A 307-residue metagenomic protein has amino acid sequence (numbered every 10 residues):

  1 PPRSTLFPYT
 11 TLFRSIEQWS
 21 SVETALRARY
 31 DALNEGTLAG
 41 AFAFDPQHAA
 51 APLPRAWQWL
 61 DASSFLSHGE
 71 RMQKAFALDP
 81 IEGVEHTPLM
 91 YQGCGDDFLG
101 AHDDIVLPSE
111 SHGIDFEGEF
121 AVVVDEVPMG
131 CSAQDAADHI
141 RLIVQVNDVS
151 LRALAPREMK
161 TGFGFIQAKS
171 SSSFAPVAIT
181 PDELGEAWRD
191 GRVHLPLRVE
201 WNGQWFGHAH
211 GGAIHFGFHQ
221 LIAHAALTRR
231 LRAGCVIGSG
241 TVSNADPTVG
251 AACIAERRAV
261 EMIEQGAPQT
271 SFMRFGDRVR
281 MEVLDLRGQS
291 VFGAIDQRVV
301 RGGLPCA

Functional and structural regions predicted by a protein language model:
P1-L12: Short, small-residue-biased leader/transition segments that mark boundaries at the very start of proteins
F13, S109, G118, E158 (+4 more regions): Charged, cofactor-coupling segments
R14-H208, H215-F216, Q220, E264 (+2 more regions): Active-site microenvironments in enzyme catalytic cores
A56, S111, L227-R229, P268-F272: Short, surface-exposed secondary-structure edge patches
D61, C235-A245: Glycine-rich beta-strand-to-loop/alpha-helix junction loops that act as flexible
L221-A233: Phosphate/ATP-binding catalytic cores across multiple sugar-kinase/actin-like superfamilies, primarily ASKHA
A233-G234, G276: Loop/turn positions that initiate beta-strands
